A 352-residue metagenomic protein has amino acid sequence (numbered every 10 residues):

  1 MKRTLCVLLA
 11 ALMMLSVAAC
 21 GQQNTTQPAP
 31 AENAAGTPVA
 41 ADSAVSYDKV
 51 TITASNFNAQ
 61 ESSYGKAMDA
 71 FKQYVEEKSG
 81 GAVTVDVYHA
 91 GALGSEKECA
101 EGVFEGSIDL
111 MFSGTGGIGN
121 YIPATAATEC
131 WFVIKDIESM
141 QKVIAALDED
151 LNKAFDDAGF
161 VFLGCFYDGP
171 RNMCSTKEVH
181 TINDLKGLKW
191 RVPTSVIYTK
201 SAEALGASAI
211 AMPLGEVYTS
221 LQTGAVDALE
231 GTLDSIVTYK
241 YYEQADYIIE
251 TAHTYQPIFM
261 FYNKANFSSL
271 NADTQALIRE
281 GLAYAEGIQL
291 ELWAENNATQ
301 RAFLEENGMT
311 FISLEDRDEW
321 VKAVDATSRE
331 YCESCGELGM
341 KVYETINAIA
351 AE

Functional and structural regions predicted by a protein language model:
M1-L9: Positively charged n-region of N-terminal signal peptides that target proteins for export
A10-M14: Hydrophobic alpha-helical membrane-embedded or membrane-associated segments
L15-A19: C-terminal motif of bacterial Sec signal peptides marking the signal peptidase cleavage site
G21-T26, P30-A31, G36-I137, F155-E352: N-terminal secretory/targeting leader peptides
E138-N152: A gly/proline- and charged-residue-enriched helix-loop-helix capping module
